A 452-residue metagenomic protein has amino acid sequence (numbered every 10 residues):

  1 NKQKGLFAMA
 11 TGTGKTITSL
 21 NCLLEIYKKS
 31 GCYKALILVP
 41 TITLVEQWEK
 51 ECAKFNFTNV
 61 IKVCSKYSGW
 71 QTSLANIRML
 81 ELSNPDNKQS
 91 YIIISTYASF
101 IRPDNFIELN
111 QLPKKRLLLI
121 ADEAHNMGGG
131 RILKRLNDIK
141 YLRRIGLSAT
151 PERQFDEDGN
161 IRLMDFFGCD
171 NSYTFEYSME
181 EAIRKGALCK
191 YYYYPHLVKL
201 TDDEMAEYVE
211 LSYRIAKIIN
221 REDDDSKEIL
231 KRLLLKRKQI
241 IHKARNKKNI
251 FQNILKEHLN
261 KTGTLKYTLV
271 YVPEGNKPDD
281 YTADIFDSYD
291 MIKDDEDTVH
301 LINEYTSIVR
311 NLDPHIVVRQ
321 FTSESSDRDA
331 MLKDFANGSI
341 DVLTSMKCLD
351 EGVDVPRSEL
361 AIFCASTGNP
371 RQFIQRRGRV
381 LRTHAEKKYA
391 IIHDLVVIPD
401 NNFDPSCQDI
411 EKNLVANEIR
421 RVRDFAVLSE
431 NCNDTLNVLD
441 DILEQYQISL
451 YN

Functional and structural regions predicted by a protein language model:
K2-L24: Walker A/P-loop
K2-L6, Y33-K34, T264-T268, I340-D341: Pre-Walker A (Motif I) flank of P-loop NTPase domains
T16-T18, G31-N56, E274-N276: Conserved Walker A/P-loop ATP-binding site and its immediately adjacent core in helicase/helicase-like ATPase domains
I42, K62-N76, T96-R102, N126-G129 (+3 more regions): Conserved helicase motor
P85-D104, K333-E351: Conserved two-lobed SF2 helicase motor
Y97-S99, I107-R153: SF2 helicase catalytic motif II
M127, D313-N431: Conserved RecA-like P-loop NTPase helicase motor core
E157-Y267, G275-E296, T306: Interdomain helical connector at the RecA1-RecA2 junction of SF1/SF2 helicase-like NTPases
